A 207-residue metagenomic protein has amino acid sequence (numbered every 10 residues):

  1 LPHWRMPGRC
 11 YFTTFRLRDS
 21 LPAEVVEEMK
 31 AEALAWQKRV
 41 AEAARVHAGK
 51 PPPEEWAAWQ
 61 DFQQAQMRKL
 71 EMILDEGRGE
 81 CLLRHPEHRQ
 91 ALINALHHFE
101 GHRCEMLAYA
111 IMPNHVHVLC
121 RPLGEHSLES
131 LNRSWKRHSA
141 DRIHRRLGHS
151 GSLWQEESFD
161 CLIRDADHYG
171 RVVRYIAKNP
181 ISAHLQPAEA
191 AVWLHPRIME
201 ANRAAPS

Functional and structural regions predicted by a protein language model:
L1-S207: Short catalytic/metal-binding and nucleic-acid-binding patches
